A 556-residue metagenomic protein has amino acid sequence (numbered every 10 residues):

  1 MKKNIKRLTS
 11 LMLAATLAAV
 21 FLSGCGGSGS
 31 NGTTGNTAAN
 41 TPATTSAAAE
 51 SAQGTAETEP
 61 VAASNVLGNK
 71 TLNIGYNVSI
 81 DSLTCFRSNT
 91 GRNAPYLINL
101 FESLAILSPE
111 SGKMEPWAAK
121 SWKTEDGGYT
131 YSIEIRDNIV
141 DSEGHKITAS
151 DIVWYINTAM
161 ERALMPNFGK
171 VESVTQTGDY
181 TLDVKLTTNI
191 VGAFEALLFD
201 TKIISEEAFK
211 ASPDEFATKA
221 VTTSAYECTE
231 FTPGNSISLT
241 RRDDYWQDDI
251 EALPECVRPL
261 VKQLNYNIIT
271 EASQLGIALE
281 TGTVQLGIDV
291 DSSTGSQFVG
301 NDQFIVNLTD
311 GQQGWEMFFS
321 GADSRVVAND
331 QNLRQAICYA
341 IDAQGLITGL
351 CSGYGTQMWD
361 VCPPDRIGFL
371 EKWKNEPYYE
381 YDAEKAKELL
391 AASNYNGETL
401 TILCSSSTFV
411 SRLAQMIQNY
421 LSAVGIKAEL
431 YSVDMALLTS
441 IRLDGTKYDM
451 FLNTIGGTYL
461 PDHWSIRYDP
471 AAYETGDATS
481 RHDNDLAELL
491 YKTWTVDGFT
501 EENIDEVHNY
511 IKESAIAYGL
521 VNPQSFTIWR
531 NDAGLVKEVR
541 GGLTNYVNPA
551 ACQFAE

Functional and structural regions predicted by a protein language model:
G75-D126, E134, V221: N-terminal lobe/hinge region of extracytoplasmic solute-binding protein
S108-K113, L198-Q263, S273, E384 (+1 more regions): Gly/Pro-rich hinge or "lid" segments in bacterial periplasmic/extracellular proteins
G127, P166-F209, D214-E215, A225-T232: Surface-exposed binding/hinge segments that line and control ligand-binding clefts or catalytic entry sites
Q247-Q297, K427: Ligand-site clamp/hinge motif
V326-I367, R412-L413, H508-V521: Periplasmic-binding protein-like
G355-A392, F409: Structural transition elements
E429-L438, W464-D532, A555-E556: Extracytoplasmic/peripheral linker and loop segments enriched in polar/acidic and small residues with frequent Thr/Pro
W529-E556: Long beta-strand-rich cores associated with HINT superfamily self-processing modules
